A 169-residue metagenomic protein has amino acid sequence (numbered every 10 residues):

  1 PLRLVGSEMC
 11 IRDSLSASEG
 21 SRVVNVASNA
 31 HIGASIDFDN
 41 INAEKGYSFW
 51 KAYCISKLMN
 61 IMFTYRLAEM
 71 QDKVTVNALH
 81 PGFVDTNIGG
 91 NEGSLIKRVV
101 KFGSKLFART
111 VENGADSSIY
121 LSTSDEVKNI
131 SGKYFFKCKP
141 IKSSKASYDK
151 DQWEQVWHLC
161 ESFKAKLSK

Functional and structural regions predicted by a protein language model:
P1-I11: Single conserved hydrophobic/aromatic residue that forms the stacking wall/gate of nucleotide- or nucleobase-binding
G6, M59, S117: Conserved cofactor-binding/catalytic machinery of classical short-chain dehydrogenase/reductase
S16-K73, H80-F102: Catalytic loop of short-chain dehydrogenase/reductase
S35, A146, D151-K169: Non-catalytic terminal and boundary segments that flank Rossmann-like NAD(P)-dependent oxidoreductase
Q71-V74, K128-N129, A165-K169: Surface-exposed helix-capping loop/turn segments at secondary-structure junctions
A78, F102-K142, Y148-E154, H158: C-terminal helical subdomain
